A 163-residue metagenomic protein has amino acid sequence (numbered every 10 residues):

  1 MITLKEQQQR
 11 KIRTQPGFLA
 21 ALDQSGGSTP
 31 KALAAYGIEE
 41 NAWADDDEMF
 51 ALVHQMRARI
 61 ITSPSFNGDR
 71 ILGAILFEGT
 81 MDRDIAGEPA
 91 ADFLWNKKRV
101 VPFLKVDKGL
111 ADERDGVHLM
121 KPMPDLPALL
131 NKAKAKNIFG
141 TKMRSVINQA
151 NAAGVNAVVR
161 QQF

Functional and structural regions predicted by a protein language model:
M1-N151: Alpha/beta catalytic barrel-like cores
P102-L104, R160-F163: Acidic, His- and aromatic-enriched active-site or binding-groove loops in soluble protein domains that engage sugars
N148-Q162: Active-site-adjacent beta->alpha loops and helix N-cap segments on the catalytic face of soluble alpha/beta enzymes
